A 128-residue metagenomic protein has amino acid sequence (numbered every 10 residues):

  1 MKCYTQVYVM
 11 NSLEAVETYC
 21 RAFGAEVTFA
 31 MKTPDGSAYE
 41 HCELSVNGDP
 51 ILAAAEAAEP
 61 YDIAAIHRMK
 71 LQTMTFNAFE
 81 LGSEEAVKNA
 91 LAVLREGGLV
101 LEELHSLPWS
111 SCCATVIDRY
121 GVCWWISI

Functional and structural regions predicted by a protein language model:
M1-M10, E17, R21-I117, I126-I128: Vicinal oxygen chelate
Y120: Ligand-binding pocket scaffold of soluble enzyme catalytic domains
